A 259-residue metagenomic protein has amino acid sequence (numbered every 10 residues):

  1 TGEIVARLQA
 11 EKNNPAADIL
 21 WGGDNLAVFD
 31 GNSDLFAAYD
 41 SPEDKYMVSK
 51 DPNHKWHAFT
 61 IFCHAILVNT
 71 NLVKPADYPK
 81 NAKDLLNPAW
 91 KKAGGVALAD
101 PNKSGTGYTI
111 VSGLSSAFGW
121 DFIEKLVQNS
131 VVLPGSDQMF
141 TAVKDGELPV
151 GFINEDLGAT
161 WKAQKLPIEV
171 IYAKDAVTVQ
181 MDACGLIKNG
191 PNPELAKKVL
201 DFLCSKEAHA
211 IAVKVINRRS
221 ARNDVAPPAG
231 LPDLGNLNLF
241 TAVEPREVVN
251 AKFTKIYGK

Functional and structural regions predicted by a protein language model:
G2, A76-P79, G105, P134-D137 (+4 more regions): Soluble non-cytosolic domains of exported or imported proteins
G2-Q9, A16-L148: Extracytoplasmic ligand-binding site segments that recognize negatively charged/polar headgroups
A6, A10, I66, K83 (+9 more regions): Solvent-exposed, polar/charged alpha-helical surfaces in well-ordered, non-transmembrane soluble domains, broadly
L26-G31, P149-P167: A ligand-binding cleft/hinge motif common to bilobed small-molecule-binding domains
Y46-S49, I61-F62, E124-L126, V132-L133 (+1 more regions): Periplasmic-binding protein-like
A65-L72, S112, M181-L195, I211-A212: A bilobed periplasmic-binding-protein/Venus flytrap-type ligand-binding module shared by bacterial periplasmic
W90-A99, F202-V225: Periplasmic-binding protein-like
A221-K259: An extracytoplasmic/periplasmic, membrane-proximal ligand-sensing/linker region
